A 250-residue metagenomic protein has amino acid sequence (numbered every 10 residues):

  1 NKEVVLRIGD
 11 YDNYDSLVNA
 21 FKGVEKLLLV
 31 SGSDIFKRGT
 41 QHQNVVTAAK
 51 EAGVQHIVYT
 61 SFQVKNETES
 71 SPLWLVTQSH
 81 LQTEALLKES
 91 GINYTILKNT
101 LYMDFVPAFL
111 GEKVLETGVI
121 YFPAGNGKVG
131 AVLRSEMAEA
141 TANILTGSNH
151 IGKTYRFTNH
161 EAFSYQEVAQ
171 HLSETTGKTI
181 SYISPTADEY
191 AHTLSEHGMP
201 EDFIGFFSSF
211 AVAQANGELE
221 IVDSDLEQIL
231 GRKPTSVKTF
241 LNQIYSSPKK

Functional and structural regions predicted by a protein language model:
N1-D12: Rossmann-fold cofactor-recognition segment
R7, K26-V30, Y59: Redox-cofactor binding/interface segments in oxidoreductases and associated redox assembly factors
D12-V24, S33-T40, T47-H56, F62-S181 (+5 more regions): Oxidoreductase cofactor-interface core, primarily capturing Rossmann-like NAD(P)-dependent enzymes
S16, K26, T235, T239: Residue-level recognition of oxygen-bearing side chains
V30, D34, I229-R232: Histidine kinase transmitter module recognition
D188-K250: A hydrophobic C-terminal alpha-helical subdomain
